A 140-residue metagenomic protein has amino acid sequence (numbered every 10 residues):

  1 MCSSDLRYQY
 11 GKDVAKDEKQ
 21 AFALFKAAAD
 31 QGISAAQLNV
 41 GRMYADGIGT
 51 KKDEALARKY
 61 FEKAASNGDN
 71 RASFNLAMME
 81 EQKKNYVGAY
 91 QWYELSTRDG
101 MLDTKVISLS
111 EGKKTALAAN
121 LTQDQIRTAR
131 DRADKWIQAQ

Functional and structural regions predicted by a protein language model:
M1-S3: Short, small-residue-biased leader/transition segments that mark boundaries at the very start of proteins
D5-Y10, Q37-D46, S73-Q82, S96 (+2 more regions): Hydrophobic face of amphipathic alpha-helices that form TPR/SEL1-like repeat modules and related alpha-solenoid
A15, K51, K83, L121-Q123: Structural motif corresponding to the intra-repeat A-B loop/turn of tetratricopeptide repeats
S34-A36, A65-A72, R98-K113: Boundary/linker segments of alpha-helical solenoid repeat arrays
G100, T104-Q140: Terminal, low-structured helical/coil segments at or just beyond the last alpha-helical repeat
